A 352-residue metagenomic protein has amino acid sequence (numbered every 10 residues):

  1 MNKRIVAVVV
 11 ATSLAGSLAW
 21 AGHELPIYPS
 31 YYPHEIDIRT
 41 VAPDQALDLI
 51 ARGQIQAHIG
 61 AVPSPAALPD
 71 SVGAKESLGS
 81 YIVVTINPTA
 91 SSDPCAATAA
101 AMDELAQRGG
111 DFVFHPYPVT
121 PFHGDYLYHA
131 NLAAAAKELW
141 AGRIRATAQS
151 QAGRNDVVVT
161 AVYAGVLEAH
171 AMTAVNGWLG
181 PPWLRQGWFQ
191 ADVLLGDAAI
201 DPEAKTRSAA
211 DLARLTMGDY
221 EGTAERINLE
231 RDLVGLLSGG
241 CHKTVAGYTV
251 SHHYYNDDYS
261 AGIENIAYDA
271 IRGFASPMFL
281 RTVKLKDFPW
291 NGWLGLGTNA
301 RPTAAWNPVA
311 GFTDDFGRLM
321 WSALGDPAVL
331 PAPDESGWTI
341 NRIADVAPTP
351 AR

Functional and structural regions predicted by a protein language model:
M1-R4: Positively charged n-region of N-terminal signal peptides that target proteins for export
V8-S17: Bacterial N-terminal signal peptides
G22-A66, S150-D156: Ligand-site clamp/hinge motif
G22-H34, A67-S92, L127-A135, T173-A210 (+2 more regions): Short, solvent-exposed loop/beta-turn-alpha elements that line the ligand-binding surface or hinge of extracytoplasmic
Y28-R39, E138-V157, D211-T216, Y220-E221: A local structural motif
I59-D70, A164-M172: A ligand-binding cleft/hinge motif common to bilobed small-molecule-binding domains
N87-L132, E221, L229, V234-G247 (+1 more regions): Periplasmic-binding protein-like
Q107-P116, I144, E203-D257, N291-G292 (+1 more regions): Bilobed periplasmic-binding protein-like "clamshell/Venus-flytrap" ligand-binding domains
